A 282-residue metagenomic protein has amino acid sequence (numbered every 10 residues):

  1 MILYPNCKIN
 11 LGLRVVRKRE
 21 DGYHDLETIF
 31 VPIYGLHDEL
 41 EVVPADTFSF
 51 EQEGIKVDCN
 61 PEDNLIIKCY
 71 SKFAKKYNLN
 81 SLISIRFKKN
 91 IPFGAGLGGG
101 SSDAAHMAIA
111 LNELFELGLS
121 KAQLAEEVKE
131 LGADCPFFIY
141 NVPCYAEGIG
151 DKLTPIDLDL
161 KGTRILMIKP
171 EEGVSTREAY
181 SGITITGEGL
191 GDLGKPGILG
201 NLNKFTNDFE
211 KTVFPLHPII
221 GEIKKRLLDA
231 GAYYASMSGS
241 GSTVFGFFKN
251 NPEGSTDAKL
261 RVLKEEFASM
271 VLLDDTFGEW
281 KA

Functional and structural regions predicted by a protein language model:
M1-A95, E113, L117-A122, D157-K161 (+1 more regions): ATP-binding N-lobe of GHMP and related small-molecule kinases
I2-P5, G12-T28, L117-Y234, F247-A282: ATP-dependent small-molecule kinase catalytic core of the GHMP/sugar-kinase superfamily and closely related
L11, L40, I66, G100 (+4 more regions): Residue-level signal for inorganic ion chemistry
D46-C59, M107, K129, I198-T206: Short, basic/glycine-rich phosphate-binding loops at helix/coil junctions that contact nucleotide phosphates
R86-F115, A133, Y233-F248: Glycine/serine-rich anion-binding loops at beta->alpha junctions that coordinate negatively charged ligand groups
